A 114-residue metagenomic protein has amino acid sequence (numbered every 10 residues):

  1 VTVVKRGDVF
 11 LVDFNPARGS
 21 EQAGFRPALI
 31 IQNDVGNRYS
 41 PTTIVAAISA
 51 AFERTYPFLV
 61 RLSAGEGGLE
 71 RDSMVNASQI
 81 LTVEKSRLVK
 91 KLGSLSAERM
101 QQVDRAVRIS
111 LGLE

Functional and structural regions predicted by a protein language model:
V1-E114: Conserved functional hotspots at enzyme active or ligand-binding sites that engage polyanionic ligands
